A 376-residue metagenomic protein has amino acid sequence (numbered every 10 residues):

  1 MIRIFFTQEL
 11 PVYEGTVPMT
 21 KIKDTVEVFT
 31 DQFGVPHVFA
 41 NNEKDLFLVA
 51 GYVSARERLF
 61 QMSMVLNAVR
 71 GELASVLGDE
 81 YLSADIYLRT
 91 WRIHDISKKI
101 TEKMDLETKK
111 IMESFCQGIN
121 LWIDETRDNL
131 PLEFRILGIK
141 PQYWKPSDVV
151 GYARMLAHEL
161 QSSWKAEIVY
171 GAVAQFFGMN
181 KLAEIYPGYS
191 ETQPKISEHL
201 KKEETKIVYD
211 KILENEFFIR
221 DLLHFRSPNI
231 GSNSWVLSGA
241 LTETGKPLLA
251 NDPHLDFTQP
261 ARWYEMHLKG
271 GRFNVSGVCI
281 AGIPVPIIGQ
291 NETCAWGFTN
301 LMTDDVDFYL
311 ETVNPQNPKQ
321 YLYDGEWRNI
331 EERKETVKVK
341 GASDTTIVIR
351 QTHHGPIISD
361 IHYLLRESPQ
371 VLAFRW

Functional and structural regions predicted by a protein language model:
I2-L248, P253, Q259, G277 (+3 more regions): Substrate-recognition/specificity elements adjacent to catalytic centers across diverse enzyme folds
L48-G51, Q259-R262, D305-E311: A short, polar/proline- and glycine-enriched secondary-structure boundary/capping micro-motif
M62-E80, A84, Y321-T346, Q370-W376: A short, charged
G239-T242, G270, K338-S343: Short acidic, glycine-rich loop/turn motifs
L255-L268: Short active-site loop/helix that positions an aromatic residue
N274-I349: Compact, glycine/acidic-enriched structural inserts
V313, R366, A373-R375: Active-site-adjacent core segments of small-molecule enzymes
